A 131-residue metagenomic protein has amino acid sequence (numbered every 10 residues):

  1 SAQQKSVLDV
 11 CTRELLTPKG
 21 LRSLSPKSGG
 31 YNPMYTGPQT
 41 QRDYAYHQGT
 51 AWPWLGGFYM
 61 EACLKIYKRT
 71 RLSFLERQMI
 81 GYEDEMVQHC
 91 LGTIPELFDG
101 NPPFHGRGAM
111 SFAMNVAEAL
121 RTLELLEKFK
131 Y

Functional and structural regions predicted by a protein language model:
S1, C11, M60-R69, L75-M79: Alpha-helical support elements that line or immediately flank enzyme active sites and cofactor-binding pockets
S1-A51, I80-Y131: Extended glycan-interaction surfaces of carbohydrate-active proteins
G57-K65, R121-L125: Short glycine/serine- and small hydrophobic-enriched flexible loop segments
